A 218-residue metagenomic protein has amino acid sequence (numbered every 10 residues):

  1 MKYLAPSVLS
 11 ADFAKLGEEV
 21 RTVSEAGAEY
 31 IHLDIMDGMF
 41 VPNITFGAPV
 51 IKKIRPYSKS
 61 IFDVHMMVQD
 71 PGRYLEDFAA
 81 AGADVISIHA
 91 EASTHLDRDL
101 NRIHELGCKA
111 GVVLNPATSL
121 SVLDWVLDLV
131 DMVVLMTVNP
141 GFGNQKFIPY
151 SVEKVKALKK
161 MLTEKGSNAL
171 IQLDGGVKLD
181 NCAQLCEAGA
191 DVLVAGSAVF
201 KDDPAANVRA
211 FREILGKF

Functional and structural regions predicted by a protein language model:
M1-S87, A92-H95, R102, A110 (+7 more regions): Conserved N-terminal beta1-alpha1 strand-loop-helix module at the mouth
H32, Q172-L173: Generic enzyme active-site microenvironment
L100-R102, T118: Predominantly soluble domains enriched in secretory-pathway, periplasmic, or organellar proteins
V113-A117: Short gly/ser/thr-rich secondary-structure transition/capping motifs
V138-P140: Short glycine-rich anion-binding loops that position phosphate/pyrophosphate groups of nucleotides and phosphorylated
L173-G176, V194-A198: Glycine-rich beta-strand-to-loop/alpha-helix junction loops that act as flexible
G176-A188: Acidic, divalent-metal-coordinating active-site segment for phosphoryl/phosphodiester hydrolysis, typified by short
C186-G196: Short helix/strand-capping connector loops at secondary-structure junctions
